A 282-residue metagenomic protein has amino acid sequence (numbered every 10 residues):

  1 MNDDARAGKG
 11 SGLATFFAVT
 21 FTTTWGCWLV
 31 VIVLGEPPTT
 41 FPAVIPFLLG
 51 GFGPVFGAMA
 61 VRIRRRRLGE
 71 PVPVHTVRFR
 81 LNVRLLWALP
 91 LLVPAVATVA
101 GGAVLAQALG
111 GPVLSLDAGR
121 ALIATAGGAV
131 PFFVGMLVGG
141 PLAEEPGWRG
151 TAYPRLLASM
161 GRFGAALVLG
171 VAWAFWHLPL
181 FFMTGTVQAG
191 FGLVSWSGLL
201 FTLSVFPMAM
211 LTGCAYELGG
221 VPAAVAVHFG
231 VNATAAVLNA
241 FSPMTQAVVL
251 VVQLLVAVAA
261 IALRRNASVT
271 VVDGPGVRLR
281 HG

Functional and structural regions predicted by a protein language model:
N2-P141, L169, A236-G282: Specific transmembrane helices
L13-F17, A88, T151, A165-A166 (+1 more regions): Alpha-helical transmembrane segments and their helix-entry boundary regions
T24, A165-L178: Small-polar-interrupted transmembrane alpha-helices in polytopic inner-membrane proteins
L68-P73, A143-A152, M183: Juxtamembrane/interfacial segments flanking transmembrane helices
G101, G139, A152, M208-T212: Hydrophobic/aromatic residues in alpha-helical transmembrane segments
A143-G170, Y216-V221: Membrane-interface helix/loop boundary segments of multi-pass membrane proteins
F163-L167, G190-V252: Functionally important transmembrane alpha-helices
F181-F191: Interfacial helix-loop-helix junctions of multi-pass membrane proteins
